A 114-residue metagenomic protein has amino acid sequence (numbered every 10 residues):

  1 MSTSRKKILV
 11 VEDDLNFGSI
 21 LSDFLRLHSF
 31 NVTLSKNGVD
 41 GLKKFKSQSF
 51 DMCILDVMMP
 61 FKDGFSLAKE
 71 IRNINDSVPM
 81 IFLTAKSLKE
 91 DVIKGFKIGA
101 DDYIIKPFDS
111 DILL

Functional and structural regions predicted by a protein language model:
E12: Conserved acidic carboxylate
L15-T33: Two-component/phosphorelay signaling modules centered on CheY-like receiver
N37-D40, D63-S66: Acidic catalytic/metal-coordinating carboxylates
Q48-I54: Active-site beta3 strand of CheY-like receiver
D56, T84: Active-site residues of response regulator receiver
P60, L88, K106: The feature encodes the CheY-like receiver
F108-L114: C-terminal output helix
